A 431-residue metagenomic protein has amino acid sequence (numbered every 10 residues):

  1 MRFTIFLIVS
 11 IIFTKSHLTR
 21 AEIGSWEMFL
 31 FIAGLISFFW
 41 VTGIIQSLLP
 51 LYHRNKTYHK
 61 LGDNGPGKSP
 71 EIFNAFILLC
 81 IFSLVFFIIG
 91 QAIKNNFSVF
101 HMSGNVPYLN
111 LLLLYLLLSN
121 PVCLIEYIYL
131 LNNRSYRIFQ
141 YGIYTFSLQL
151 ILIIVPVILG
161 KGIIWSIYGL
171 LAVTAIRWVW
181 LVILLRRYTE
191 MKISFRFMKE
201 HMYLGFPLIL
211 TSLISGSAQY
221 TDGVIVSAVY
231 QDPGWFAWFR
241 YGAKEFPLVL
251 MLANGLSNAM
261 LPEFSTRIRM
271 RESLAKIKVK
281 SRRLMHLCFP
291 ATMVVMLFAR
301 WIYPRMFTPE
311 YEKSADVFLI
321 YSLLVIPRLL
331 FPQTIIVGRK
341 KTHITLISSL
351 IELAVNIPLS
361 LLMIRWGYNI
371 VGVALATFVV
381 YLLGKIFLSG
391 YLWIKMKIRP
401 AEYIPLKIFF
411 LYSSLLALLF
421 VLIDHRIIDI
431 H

Functional and structural regions predicted by a protein language model:
M1-L49, S83, F87-Q91, Y115 (+4 more regions): Signature of the first transmembrane helix
K15-S25, G104, N132-R137, F146-W178 (+4 more regions): Membrane-interface helix-loop junctions in multi-pass transport and translocation proteins
R20, I93-L112, P233, M296-P327 (+2 more regions): Interfacial segments at transmembrane-helix termini and the short loops linking adjacent helices
L30, F76-Y115, I164-I183, R283-M296 (+1 more regions): Short alpha-helical transmembrane segments in multi-pass integral membrane proteins
W40-D63, L130-L131, G242, F246-E272 (+3 more regions): Helix-loop junctions and terminal segments of transmembrane helices in multi-pass membrane transport/translocation
Y108-L111, R137, F197-P207, R283-L284 (+2 more regions): Membrane-interface "helix-start" segments
L118-Q140, L319-I351, L392, M396: Membrane-interface junctions at transmembrane-helix termini in multi-pass inner-membrane proteins
Y136, I163-L170, V179-Q219, V224 (+3 more regions): Interhelical loop/hinge segments that connect adjacent transmembrane helices in multipass membrane
